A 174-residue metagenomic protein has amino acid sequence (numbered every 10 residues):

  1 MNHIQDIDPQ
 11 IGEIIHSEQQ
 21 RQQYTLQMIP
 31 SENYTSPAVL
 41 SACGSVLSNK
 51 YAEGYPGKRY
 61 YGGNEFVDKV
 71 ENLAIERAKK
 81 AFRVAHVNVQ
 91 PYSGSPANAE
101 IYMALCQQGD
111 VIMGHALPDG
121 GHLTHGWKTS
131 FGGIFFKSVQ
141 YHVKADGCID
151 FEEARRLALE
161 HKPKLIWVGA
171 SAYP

Functional and structural regions predicted by a protein language model:
M1-G57: N-terminal "arm"/small-domain region of PLP-dependent enzymes with the aminotransferase-like
Q27, H86-N88, L165-G169: Short catalytic-loop micro-motif centered on adjacent basic/acidic residues
A52-P96: Conserved N-terminal alpha-helix of the aminotransferase class I/II PLP-enzyme fold
S95-E100, G120-H125, P174: Short glycine/serine/threonine-rich phosphate/pyrophosphate-binding segments that cradle anionic phosphate groups
P96-D110: Active-site-proximal alpha-helical scaffold in enzymes
C106-G121: Conserved PLP-anchoring active-site segment centered on the Schiff-base-forming lysine
H125-P174: PLP-dependent aminotransferase-class I/II
